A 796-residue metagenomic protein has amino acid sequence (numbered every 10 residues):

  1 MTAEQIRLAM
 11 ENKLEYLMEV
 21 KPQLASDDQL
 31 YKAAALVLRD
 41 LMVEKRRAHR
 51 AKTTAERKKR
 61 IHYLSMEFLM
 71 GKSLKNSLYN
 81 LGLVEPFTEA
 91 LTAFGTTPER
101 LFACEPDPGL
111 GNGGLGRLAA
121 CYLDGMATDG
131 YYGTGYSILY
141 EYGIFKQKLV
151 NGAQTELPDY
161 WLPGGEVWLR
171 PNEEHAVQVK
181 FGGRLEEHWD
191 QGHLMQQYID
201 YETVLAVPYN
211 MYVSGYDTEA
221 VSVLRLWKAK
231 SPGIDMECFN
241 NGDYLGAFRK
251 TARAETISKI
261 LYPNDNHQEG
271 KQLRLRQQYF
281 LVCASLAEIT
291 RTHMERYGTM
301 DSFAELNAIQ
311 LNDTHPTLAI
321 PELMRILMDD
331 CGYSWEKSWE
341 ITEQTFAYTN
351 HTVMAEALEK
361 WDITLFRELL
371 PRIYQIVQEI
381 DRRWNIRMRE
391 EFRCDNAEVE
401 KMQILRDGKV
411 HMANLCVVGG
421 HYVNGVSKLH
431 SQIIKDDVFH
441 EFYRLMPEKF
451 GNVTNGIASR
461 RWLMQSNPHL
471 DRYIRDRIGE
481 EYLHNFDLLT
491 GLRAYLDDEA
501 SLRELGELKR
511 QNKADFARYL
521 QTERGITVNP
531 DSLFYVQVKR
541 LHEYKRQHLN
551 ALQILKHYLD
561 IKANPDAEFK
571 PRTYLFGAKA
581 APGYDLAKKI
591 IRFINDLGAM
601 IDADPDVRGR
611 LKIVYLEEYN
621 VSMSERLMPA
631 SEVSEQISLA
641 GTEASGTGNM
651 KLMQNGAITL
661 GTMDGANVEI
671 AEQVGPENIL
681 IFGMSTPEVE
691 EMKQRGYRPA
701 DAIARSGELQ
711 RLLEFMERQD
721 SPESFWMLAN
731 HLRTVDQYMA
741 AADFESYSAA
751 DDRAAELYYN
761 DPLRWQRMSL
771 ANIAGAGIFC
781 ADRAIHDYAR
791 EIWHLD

Functional and structural regions predicted by a protein language model:
M1-D796: A conserved ligand/cofactor-binding region detector
